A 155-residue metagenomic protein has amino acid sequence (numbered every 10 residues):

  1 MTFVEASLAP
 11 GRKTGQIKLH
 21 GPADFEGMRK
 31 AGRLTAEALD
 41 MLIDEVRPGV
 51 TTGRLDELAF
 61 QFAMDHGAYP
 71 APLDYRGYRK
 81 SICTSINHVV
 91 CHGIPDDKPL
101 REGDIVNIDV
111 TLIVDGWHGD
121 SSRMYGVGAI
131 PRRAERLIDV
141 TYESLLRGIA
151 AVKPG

Functional and structural regions predicted by a protein language model:
M1-G155: Active-site neighborhoods and metal-handling regions in enzymes and metal-associated proteins
